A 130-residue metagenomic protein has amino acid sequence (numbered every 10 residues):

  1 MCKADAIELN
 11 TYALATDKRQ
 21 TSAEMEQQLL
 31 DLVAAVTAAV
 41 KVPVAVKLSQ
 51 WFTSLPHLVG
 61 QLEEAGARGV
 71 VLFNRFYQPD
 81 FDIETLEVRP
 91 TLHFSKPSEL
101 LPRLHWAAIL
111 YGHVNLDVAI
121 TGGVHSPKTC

Functional and structural regions predicted by a protein language model:
M1-T121, H125-C130: Alpha/beta enzyme core
